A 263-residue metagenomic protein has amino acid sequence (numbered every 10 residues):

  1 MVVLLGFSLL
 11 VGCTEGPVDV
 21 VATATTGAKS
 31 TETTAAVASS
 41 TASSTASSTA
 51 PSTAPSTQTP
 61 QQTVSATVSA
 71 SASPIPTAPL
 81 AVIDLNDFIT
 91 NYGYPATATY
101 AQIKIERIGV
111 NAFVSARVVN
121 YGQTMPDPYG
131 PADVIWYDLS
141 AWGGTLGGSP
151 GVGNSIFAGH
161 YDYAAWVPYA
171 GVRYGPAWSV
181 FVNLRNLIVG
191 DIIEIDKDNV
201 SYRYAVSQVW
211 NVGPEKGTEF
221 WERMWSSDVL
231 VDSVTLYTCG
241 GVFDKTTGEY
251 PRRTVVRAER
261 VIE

Functional and structural regions predicted by a protein language model:
M1-V11: Sec-dependent bacterial lipoprotein signal peptides
L4-L5, T59, L230-V231: Secretory-pathway extracellular proteins and peptide precursors enriched for disulfide-bonded cysteines
G12-V82, N86: Ser/Thr-rich, Proline-interspersed low-complexity disordered segments
V68-E263: Solvent-exposed, non-transmembrane regions of membrane-associated and secreted proteins
